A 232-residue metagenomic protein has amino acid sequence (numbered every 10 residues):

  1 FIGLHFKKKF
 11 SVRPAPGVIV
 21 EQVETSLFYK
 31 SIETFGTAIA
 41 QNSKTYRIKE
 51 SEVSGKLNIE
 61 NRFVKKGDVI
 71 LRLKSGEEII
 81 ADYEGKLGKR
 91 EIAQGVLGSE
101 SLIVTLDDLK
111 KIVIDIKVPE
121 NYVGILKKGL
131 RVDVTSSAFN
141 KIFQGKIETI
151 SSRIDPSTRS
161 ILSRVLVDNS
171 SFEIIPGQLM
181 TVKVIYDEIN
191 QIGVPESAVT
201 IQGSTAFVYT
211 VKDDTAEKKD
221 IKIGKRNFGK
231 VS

Functional and structural regions predicted by a protein language model:
F1-F35, I39, T45, I125 (+1 more regions): Acidic, gly/proline-rich low-complexity N-terminal segments at the extreme N terminus
P14-G17, F28-E33, I79-D82, T135-Q144 (+1 more regions): Short coil-to-beta-strand transition motifs
V18-E21, G36, S51-E52, G85 (+6 more regions): Small-residue-enriched segments and motifs
E21-E24, T37-I39, S54-G55, G88 (+7 more regions): Conserved positions in beta-strands of structured domains
T25-F28, N42-K44, I92-A93, I150-P156 (+3 more regions): Short, conserved beta-turn/loop elements at beta-strand boundaries and strand-helix junctions
T37, V53-L73, I80-V118, R131 (+3 more regions): Surface-exposed patches in structured soluble domains
S54-G55, L166, T205-S232: Acidic- and glycine-rich mobile interface elements
K127, S136, N140-F207, G229: Structural microfeature recognizing short secondary-structure transition sites
